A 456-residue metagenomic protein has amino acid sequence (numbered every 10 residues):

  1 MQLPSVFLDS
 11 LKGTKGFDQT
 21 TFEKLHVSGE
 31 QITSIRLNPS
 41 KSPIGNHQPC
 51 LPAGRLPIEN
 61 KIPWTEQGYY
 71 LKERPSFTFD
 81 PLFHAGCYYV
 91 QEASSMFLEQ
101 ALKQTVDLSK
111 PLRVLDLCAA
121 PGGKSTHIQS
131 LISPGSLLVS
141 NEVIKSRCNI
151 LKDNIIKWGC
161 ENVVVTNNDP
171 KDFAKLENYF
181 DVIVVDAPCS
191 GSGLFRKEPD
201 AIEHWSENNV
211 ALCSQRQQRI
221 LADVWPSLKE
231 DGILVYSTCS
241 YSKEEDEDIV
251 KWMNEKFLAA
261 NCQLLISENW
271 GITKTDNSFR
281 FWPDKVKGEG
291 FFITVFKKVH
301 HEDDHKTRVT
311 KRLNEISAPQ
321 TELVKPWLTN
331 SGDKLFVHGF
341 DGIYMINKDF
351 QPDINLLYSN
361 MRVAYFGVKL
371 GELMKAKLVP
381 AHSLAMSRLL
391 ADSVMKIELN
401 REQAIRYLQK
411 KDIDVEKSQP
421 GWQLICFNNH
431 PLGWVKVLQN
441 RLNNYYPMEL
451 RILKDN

Functional and structural regions predicted by a protein language model:
M1-N38, V299-N456: Polybasic, low-complexity RNA-engagement segments
C50-P57: Short Gly/Ser/Thr- and charged-rich N-terminal loops/segments that act as flexible capping/hinge elements
P111-C118: Conserved class I S-adenosyl-L-methionine
S133, L228-K229: Helix-to-beta-strand junctions that scaffold the AdoMet/dcAdoMet cofactor pocket in Class I SAM-dependent enzymes
S146, V185-D223, C239-E247: Mobile active-site "lid"/loop adjacent to the S-adenosyl-L-methionine
K152-K175: S-adenosyl-L-methionine
K175-V182: A short acidic, Gly/Pro-enriched loop at the edge of an enzyme's catalytic core that lines a small-molecule cofactor
C239-G342, F350, G433: C-terminal catalytic and target-recognition region of SAM-dependent MTase-like enzymes, primarily methyltransferases
